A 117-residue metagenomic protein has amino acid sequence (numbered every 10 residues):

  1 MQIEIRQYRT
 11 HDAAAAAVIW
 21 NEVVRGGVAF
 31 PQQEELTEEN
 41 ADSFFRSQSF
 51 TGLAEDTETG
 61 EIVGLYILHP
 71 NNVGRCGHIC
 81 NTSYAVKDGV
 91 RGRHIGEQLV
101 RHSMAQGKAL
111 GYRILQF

Functional and structural regions predicted by a protein language model:
Q2-A16: A short beta-loop-alpha structural element at the N-terminal edge of CoA-dependent acyl/N-acetyltransferase catalytic
E4, T82, Q116: Conserved Rossmann-like nucleotide-binding pocket used by diverse enzymes that bind dinucleotide cofactors
A16, W20, A41: Hydrophobic pocket/interface hotspot
I19-E22, S47: Residues within well-ordered alpha-helical secondary structure of globular protein domains
A29-G89, V100-H102, Q106: Acetyl-CoA-dependent GNAT
V90, H94: Glycine-rich phosphate-binding loop
G107-F117: Conserved GNAT acetyl-CoA-binding A-motif
